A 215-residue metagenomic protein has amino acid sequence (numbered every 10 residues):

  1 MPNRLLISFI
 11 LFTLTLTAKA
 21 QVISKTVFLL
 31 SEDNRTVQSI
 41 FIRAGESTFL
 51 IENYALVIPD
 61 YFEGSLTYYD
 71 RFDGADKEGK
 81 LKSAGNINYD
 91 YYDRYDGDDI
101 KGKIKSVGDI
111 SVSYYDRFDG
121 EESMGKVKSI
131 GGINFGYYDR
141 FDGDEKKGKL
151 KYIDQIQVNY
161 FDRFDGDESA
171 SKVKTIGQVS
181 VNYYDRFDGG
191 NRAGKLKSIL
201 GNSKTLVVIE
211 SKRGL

Functional and structural regions predicted by a protein language model:
M1-I23: Bacterial Sec-dependent N-terminal signal peptides
I23-L215: Repetitive, compositionally biased segments used for assembly/scaffolding
